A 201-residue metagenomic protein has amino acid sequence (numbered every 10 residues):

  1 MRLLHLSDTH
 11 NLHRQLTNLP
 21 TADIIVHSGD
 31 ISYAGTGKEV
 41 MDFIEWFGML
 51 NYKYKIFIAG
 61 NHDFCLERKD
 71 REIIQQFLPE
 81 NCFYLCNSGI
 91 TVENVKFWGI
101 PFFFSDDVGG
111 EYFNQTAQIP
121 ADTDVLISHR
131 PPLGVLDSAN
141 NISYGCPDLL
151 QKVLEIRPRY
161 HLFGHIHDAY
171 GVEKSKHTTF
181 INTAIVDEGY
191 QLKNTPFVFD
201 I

Functional and structural regions predicted by a protein language model:
M1-L16, C86-P120, I185-D200: Core dinuclear metal-dependent hydrolase active-site scaffold
H5-S7, I25-D30, K55-N61, L85-C86 (+4 more regions): Active-site neighborhood of phospho(di)ester-bond hydrolases with catalytic His/Asp-centered motifs
L6-V92: Core catalytic region of metal-dependent phosphoesterases/phosphodiesterases, especially metallo-beta-lactamase-like
H10-N11, S32, D63-F64, F102-S105 (+3 more regions): Short, solvent-exposed loop/turn segments at secondary-structure junctions
S32, G37, D122-R157: Active-site-proximal segments of metal-dependent phosphoesterases and phosphodiesterases across multiple
V40-I44, R71-Q75, C82, E111-T116 (+2 more regions): Charged helix-capping and loop-helix junction motifs
G89-E93, Q151-I156, Y160, H167-I201: Binuclear metal-dependent phosphoesterase catalytic core
V108-E111, R130-P131, V135-N141, V172-K174 (+1 more regions): A short secondary-structure junction signal
